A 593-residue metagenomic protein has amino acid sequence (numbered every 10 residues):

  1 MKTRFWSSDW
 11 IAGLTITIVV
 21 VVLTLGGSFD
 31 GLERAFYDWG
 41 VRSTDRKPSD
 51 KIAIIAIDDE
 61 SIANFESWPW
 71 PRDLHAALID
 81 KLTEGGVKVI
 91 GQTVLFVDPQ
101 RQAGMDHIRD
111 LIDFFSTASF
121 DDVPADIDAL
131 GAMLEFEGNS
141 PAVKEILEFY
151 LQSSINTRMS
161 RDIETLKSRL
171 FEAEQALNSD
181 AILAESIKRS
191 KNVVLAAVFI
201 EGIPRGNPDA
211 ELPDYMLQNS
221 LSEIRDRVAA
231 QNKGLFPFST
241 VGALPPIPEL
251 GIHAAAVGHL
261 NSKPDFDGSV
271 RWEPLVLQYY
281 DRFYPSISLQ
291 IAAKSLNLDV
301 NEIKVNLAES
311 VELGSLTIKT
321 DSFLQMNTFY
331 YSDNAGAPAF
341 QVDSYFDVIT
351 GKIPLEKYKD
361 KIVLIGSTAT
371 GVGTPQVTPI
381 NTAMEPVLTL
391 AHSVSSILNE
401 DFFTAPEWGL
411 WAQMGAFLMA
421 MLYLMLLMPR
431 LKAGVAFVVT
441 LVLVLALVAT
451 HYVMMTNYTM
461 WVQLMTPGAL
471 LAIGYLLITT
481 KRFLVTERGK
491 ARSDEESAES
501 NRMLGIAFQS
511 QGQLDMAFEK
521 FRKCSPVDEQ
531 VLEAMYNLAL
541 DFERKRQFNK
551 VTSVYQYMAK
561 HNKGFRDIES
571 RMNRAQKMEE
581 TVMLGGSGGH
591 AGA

Functional and structural regions predicted by a protein language model:
K2-L316, Y358-M428: Non-transmembrane functional regions of envelope-associated proteins
